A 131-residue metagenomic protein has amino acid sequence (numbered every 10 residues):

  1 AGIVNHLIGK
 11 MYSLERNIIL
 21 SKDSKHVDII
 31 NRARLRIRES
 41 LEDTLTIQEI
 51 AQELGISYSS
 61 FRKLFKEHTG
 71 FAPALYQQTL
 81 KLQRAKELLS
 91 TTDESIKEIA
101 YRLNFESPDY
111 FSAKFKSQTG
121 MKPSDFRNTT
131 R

Functional and structural regions predicted by a protein language model:
A1, I8-E39, D43, Q48-L54 (+1 more regions): Short, Lys/Arg-enriched, Trp-marked, Pro/Gly-tolerant hinge/linker segments that flank
I3-L7, K81-R84, T92, T119: Hydrophobic/aromatic residues within well-ordered alpha-helical segments
R36-S40, E87-T91, R102, F126: Short alpha-helical segment immediately N-terminal to, or the first helix within, an HTH/HTH-like DNA-binding domain
T44-L80, A100-D125, T129: Basic/polar phosphate-binding segments, predominantly the helix-turn-helix DNA-binding elements of transcriptional
E94-S95, Y110: Residue-level recognition of oxygen-bearing side chains
